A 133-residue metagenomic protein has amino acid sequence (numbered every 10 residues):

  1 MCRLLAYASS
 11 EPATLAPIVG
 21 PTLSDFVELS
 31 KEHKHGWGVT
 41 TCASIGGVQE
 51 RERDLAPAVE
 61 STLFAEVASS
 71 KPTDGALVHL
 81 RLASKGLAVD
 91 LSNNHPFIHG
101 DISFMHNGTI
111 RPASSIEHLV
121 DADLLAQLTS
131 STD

Functional and structural regions predicted by a protein language model:
M1-V59, A76: Extreme N-terminus nucleophile/cap motif
C2, I102-P112: Conserved beta-strand-loop-short alpha-helix elements that form and flank the Mn2+/Mg2+-coordinating active site
Y7-S10, H79-L82, N107: Fold-independent oxyanion-binding glycine-rich loops and adjacent beta-strand/coil segments at enzyme active sites
L15-A16, Q49-R51, G86-A88, A113-S115: Short helix/loop capping segments that flank catalytic or ligand/cofactor-binding pockets
V39, A65, S69: Active-site-proximal cofactor/substrate-binding loop regions of enzyme domains
Q49, K71-G86: Regulatory sensory and allosteric helical modules in signal-transduction proteins and certain transcription factors
D54-E66, H79-G100, V120-L124: Short acidic (Asp/Glu) patches
R111-D133: Short histidine
